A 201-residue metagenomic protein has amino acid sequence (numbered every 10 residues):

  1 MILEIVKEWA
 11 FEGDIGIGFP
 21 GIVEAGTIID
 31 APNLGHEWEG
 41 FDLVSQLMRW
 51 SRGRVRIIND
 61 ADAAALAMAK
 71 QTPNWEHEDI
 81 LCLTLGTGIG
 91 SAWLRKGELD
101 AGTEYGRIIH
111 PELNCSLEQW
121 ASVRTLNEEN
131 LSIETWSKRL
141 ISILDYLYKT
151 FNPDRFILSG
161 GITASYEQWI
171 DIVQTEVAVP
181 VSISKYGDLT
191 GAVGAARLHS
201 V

Functional and structural regions predicted by a protein language model:
M1-G16, V23-D30, S45-V55, A67-C82 (+1 more regions): ATP-binding/phosphotransfer module of carbohydrate and carboxylate kinases, centering on a glycine-rich
G18, N59: Active-site acidic Asp-centered loop
I28-G40: A charged helix-plus-loop insertion that forms the helical arch/lid used to bind and gate nucleic-acid substrates
D60, G86: Active-site glycine-centered loops adjacent to acidic/histidine catalytic or metal-binding residues that shape
A61-A65: Active-site-adjacent loop/helix segments that line or gate small-molecule/cofactor pockets in enzymes
I89-G90: Histidine-centered metal-chelating micro-motifs
